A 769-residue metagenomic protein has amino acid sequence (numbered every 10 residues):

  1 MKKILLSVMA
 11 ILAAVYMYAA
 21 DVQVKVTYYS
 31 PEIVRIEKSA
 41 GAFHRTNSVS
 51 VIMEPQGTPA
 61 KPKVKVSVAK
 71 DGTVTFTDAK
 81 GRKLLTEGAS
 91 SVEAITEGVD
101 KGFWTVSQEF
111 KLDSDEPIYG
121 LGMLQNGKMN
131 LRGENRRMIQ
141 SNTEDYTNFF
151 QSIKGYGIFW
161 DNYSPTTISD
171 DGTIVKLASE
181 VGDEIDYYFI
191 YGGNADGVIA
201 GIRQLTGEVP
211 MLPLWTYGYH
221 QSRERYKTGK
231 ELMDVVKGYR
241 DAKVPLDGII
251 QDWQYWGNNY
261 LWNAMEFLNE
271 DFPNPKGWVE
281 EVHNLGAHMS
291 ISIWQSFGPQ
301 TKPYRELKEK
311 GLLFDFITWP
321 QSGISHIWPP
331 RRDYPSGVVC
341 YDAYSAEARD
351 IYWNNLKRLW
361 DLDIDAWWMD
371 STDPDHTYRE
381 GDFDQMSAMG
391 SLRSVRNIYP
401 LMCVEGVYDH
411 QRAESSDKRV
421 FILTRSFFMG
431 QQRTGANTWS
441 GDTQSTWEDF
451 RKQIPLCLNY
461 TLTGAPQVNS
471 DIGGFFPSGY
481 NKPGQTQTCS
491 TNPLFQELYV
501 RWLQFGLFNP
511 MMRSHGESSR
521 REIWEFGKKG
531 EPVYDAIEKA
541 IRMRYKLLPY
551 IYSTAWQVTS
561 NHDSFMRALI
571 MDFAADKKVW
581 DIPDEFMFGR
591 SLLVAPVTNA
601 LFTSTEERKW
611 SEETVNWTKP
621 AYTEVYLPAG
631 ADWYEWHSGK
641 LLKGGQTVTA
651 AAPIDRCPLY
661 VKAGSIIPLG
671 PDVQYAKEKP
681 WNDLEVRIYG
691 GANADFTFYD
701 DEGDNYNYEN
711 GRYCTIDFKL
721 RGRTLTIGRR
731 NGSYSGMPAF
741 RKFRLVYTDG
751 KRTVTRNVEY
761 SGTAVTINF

Functional and structural regions predicted by a protein language model:
M1-D21: Bacterial Sec-dependent N-terminal signal peptides
V26, I36-K38, K63, V74-F76 (+2 more regions): Short, well-ordered beta-strand segments enriched in hydrophobic/aromatic residues
T27-V64, V92-E97: A low-complexity, Ser/Thr/Gly/Pro-enriched, surface-exposed linker/loop concept that marks segments flanking
R45-P55, K80-T96, Y734-K751: Extended Gly/Ser/Thr-rich low-complexity repeat segments, especially those forming or decorating extracellular
G57-P213, R223-E224, G229, V236-D241 (+5 more regions): Catalytic and substrate-binding clefts that recognize carbohydrates or anionic sugar/phosphate headgroups
E87, G98, D247-I537, D572-A574: Aromatic- and carboxylate-enriched substrate-binding clefts and catalytic-loop regions of carbohydrate-active enzymes
D234-Q254: Catalytic domains of carbohydrate-active enzymes, especially glycoside hydrolases
Y408-V420, F427-W439, Y460-S470, F475-T724 (+2 more regions): Catalytic core of carbohydrate-active enzymes
